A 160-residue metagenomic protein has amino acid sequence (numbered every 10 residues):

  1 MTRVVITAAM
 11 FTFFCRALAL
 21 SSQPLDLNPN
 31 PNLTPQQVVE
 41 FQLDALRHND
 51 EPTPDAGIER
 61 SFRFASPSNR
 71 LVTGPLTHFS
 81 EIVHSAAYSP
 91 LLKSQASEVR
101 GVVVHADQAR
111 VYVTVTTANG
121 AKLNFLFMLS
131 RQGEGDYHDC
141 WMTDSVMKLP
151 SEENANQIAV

Functional and structural regions predicted by a protein language model:
M1-T2: N-terminal secretory signal peptides that target proteins for export/translocation
V5-R16: Bacterial N-terminal signal peptides
A17-P24: Boundary at the C-terminal end of the N-terminal hydrophobic targeting segment
D26-P31: TPR-adjacent "capping" and linker segments in tetratricopeptide-repeat scaffold/adaptor proteins
T34-D50, F64: Short, aromatic-enriched amphipathic alpha-helices that serve as compact interaction elements
H48-P52, L71-V72, E152-A155: Short, solvent-exposed loop/turn elements at domain surfaces
P52-A106: Short solvent-exposed beta->alpha transition segments
G101-V160: Exposed beta-sheet edge and beta->alpha loop/turn motif
